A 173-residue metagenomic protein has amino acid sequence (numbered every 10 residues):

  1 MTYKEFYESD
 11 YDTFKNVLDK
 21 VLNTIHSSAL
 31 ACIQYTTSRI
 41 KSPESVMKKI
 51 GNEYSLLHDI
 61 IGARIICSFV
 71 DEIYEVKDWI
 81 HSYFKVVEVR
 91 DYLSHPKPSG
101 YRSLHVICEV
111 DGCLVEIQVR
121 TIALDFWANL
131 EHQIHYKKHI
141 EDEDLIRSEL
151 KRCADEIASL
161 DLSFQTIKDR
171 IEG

Functional and structural regions predicted by a protein language model:
M1-G173: Nucleic-acid processing machinery
